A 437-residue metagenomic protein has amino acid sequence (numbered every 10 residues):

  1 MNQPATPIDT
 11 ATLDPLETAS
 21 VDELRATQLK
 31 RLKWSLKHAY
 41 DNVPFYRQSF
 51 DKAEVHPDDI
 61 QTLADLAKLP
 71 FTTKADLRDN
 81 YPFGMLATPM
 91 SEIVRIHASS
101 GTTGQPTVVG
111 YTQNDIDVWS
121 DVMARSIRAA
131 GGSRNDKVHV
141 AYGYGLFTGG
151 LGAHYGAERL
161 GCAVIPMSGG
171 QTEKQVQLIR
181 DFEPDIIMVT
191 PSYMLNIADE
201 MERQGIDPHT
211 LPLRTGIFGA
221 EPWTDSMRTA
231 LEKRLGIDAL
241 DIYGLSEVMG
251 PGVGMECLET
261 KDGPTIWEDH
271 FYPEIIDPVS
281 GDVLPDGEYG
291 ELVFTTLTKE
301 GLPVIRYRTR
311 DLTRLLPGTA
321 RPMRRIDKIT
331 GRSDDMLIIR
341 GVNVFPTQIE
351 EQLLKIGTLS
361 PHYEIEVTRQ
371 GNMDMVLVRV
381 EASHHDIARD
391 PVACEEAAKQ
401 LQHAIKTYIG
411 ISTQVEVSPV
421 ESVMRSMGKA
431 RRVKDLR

Functional and structural regions predicted by a protein language model:
M1-A98, T103-D121, R125-A129, S133 (+6 more regions): Nucleotide 5′-phosphate-binding alpha/beta core
A39, S99-T102, V138, I187 (+4 more regions): Conserved S/T- and glycine-rich ATP-binding loop of Class I adenylate-forming
Q113-S126, K137-N196: AMP-binding/adenylate-forming
I127-G132, G156, D207-P208: Glycine-rich helix-loop-beta junction characteristic of Rossmann-like nucleotide cofactor-binding loops
K137, Q204-W223: Conserved helix-loop-beta element of the AMP-binding
I187, V293, L297-I409, G428: AMP-binding/adenylate-forming catalytic core of the ANL superfamily
M194-P212, T229-R234: Adenylate-forming
W223-T319: Conserved AMP-binding/adenylate-forming
